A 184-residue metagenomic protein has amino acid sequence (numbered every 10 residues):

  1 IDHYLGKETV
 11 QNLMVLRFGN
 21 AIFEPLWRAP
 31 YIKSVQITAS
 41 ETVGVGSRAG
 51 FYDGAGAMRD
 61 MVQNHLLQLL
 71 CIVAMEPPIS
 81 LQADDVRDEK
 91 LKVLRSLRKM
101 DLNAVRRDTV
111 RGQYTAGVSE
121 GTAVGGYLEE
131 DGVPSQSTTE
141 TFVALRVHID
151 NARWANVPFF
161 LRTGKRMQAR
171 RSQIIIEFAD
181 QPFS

Functional and structural regions predicted by a protein language model:
I1-S184: Secretory/organelle targeting and membrane-embedding segments
